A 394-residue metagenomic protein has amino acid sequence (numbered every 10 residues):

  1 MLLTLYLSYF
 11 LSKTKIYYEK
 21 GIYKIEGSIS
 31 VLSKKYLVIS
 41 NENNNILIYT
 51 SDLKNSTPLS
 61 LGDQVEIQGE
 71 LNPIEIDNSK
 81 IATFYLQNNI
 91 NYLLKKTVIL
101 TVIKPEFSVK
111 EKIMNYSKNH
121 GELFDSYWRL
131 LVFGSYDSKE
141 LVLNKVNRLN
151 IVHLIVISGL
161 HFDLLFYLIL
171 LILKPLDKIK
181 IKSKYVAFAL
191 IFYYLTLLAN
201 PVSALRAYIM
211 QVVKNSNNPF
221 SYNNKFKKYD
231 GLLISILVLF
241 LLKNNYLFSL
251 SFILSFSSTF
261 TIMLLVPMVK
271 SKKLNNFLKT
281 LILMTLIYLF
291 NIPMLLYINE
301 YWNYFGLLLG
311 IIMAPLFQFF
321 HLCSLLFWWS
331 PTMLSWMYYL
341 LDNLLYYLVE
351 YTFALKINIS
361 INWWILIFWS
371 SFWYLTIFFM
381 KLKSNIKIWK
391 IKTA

Functional and structural regions predicted by a protein language model:
L2-H153: Membrane-interface helix/helix-cap signal primarily in integral membrane proteins
L2-L5, M263, I292-P293, F319-C323 (+1 more regions): Alpha-helical transmembrane segments
T4-Y17, V31-K34, M333-A394: C-terminal regulatory/interaction regions
G69, L131, S158, A199 (+5 more regions): Divalent metal-coordination and catalytic microenvironments
V98, H321-W328, I377-L382: Cytosol/matrix-facing ends of alpha-helical transmembrane segments
P105-H120, F124-Y127, L131, S135 (+12 more regions): Hydrophobic alpha-helical segments of integral membrane proteins, encompassing both true transmembrane helices
N144-L307, I365-A394: Hydrophobic alpha-helical transmembrane segments in multi-pass membrane proteins
